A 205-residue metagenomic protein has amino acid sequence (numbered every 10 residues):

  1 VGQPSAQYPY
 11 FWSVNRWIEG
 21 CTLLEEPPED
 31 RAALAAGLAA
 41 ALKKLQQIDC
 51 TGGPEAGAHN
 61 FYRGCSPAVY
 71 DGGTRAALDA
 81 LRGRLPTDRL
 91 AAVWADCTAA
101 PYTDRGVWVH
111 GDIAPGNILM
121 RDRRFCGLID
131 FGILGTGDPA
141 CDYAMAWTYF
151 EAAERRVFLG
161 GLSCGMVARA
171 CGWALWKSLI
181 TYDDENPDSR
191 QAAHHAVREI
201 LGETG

Functional and structural regions predicted by a protein language model:
V1-S66, D79: ATP-binding pocket architecture of kinase catalytic cores
V1-Y10, R124-C126, G202-G205: Conserved NTP-binding catalytic cores of kinases and kinase-like/nucleotidyltransferase enzymes across multiple kinase
S5, C21-T22, L45-G53, L85 (+4 more regions): A general structural signal marking secondary-structure boundaries and capping sites
R16, L38-L45, T74, I113 (+4 more regions): Generic structural signal for small/hydrophobic residues in well-ordered secondary structure, especially within
E26, A76-V107: ATP-dependent phospho-/nucleotidyl transfer catalytic cores
E29-R31, D104, A153, G165-M166: Membrane-helix interface segments
A36, I133-G205: Helix-rich C-terminal or lid/interface subdomains of diverse kinases
A92-Y143: Active-site acidic catalytic loop and adjacent metal/ATP-binding pocket of ATP-dependent phosphoryl transfer enzymes
